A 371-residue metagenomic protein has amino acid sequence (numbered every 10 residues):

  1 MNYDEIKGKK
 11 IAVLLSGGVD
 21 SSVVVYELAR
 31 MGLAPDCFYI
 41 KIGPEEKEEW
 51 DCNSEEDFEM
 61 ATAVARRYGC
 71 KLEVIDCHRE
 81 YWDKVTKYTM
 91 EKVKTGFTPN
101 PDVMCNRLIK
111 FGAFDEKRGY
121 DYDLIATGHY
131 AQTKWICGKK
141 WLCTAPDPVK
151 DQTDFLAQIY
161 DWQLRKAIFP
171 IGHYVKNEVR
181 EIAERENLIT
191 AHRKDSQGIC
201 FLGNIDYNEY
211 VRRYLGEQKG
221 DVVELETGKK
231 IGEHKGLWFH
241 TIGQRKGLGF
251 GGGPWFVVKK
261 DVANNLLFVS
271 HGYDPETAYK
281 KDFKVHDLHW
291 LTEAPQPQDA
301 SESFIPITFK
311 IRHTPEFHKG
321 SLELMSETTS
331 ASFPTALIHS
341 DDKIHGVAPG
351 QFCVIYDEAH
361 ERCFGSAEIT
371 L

Functional and structural regions predicted by a protein language model:
M1-Q158, I168, N177-E178, E184 (+2 more regions): ATP-dependent adenylation/nucleotidyltransferase module used to activate substrates
A126-Q132, W141-T328, S332-L371: AMP-forming adenylation/ATP pyrophosphatase catalytic core
